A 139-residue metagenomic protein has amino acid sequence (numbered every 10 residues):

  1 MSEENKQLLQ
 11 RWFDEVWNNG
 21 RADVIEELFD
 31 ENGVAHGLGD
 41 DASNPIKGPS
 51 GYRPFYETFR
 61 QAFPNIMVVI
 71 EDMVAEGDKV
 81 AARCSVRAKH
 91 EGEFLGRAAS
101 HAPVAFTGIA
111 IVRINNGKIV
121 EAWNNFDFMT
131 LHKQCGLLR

Functional and structural regions predicted by a protein language model:
M1-R139: C-terminal and inter-domain tail/linker signature
